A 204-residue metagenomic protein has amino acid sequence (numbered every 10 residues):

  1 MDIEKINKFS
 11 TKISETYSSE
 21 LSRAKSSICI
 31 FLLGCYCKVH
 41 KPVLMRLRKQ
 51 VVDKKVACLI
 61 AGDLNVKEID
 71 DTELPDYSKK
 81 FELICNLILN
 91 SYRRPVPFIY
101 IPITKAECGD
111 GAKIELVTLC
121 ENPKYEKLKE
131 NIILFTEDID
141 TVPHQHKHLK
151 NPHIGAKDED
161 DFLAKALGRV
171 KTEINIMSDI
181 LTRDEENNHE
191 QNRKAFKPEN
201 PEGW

Functional and structural regions predicted by a protein language model:
M1-W204: Conserved catalytic or regulatory cores that recognize and/or transform ribose-phosphate-containing ligands
